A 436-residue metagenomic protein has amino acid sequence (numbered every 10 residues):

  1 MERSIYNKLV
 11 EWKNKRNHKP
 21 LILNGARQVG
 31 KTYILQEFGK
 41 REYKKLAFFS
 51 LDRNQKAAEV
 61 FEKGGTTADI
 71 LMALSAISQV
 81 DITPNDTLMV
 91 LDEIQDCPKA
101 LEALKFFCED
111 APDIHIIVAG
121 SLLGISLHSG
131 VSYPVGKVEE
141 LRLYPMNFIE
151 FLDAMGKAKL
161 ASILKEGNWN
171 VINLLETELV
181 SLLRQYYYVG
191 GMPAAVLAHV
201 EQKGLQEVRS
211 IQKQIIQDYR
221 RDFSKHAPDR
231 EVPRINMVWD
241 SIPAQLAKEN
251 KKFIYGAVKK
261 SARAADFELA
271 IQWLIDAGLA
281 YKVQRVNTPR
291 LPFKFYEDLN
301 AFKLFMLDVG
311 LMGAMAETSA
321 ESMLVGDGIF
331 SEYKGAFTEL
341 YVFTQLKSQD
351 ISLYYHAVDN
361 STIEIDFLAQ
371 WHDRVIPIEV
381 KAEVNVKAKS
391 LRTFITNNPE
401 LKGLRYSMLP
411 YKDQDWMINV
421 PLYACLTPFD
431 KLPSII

Functional and structural regions predicted by a protein language model:
M1-R16: Pre-Walker A adenine-sensing motif
L23: Hydrophobic anchor at the beta1->P-loop junction of P-loop NTPases
K31: Conserved lysine of the Walker
I34, F38: Hydrophobic positions on the alpha1 helix immediately C-terminal to the Walker A/P-loop
R53-P84: Short glycine-rich substrate-engagement loop in P-loop NTPases that contacts/grips substrate
V90, H115-S121, R142, F151: Structural recognition of the conserved hydrophobic beta-strand(s) that form the central parallel beta-sheet of P-loop
L127-A247: Interdomain motor-coupling "hinge/lid" segment immediately C-terminal to the ATP-binding subdomain of NTP-driven enzymes
L197-E364, A369-Q370: Accessory nucleic acid-recognition modules appended to NTPase machines
